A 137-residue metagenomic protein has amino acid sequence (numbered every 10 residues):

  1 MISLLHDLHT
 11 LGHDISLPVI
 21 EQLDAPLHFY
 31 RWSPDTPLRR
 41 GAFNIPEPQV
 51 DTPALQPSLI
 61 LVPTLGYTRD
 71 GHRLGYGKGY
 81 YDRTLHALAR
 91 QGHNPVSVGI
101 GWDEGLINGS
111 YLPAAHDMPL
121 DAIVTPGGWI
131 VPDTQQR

Functional and structural regions predicted by a protein language model:
M1-P57: N-terminal active-site beta-alpha-beta segment that forms phosphate/nucleotide-binding and substrate-recognition loops
A25, Y80-Y81: Short phosphate-engaging motifs
D51-I60, R69-R73, D82-R137: Surface-exposed, charge/polar-rich loops and edge strands
G66: Catalytic metal-binding/acid-base residues of hydrolase active sites
